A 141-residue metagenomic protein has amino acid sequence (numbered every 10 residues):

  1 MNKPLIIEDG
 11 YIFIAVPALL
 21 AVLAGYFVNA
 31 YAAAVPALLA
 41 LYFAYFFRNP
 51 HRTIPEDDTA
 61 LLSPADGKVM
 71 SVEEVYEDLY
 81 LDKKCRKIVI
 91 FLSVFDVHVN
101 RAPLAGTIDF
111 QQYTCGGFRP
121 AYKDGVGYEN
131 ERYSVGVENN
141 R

Functional and structural regions predicted by a protein language model:
M1-V16: N-terminal membrane-targeting/pre-transmembrane regions
I7-E8, N29, N49, S93: Alpha-helix initiation/capping motif
V16-L20, Y42: Non-ligating segments of multi-cofactor redox enzymes
L19-V28: Hydrophobic alpha-helical transmembrane segments
Y31-P55: Transmembrane alpha-helices and immediately adjacent membrane-cytoplasm interface residues in multi-pass integral
E56-S63: Juxtamembrane extracytosolic/periplasmic "stalk" immediately C-terminal to the first targeting helix
L62, M70-R141: Cytosolic, membrane-proximal regulatory domains of ion/volume homeostasis and mechanosensation machinery
